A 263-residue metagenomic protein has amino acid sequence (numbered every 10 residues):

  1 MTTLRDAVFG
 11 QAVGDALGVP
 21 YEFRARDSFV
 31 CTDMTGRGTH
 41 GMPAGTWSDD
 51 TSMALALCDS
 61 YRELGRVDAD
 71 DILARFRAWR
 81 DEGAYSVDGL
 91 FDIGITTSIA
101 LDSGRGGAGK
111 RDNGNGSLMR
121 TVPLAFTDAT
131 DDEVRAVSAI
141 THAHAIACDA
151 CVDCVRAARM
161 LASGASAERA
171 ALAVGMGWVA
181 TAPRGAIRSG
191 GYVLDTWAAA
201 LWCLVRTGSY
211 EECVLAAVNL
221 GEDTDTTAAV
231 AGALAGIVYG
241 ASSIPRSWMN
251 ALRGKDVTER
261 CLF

Functional and structural regions predicted by a protein language model:
M1-F263: Structured, active/binding-site neighborhoods that engage oxygen-rich ligands
